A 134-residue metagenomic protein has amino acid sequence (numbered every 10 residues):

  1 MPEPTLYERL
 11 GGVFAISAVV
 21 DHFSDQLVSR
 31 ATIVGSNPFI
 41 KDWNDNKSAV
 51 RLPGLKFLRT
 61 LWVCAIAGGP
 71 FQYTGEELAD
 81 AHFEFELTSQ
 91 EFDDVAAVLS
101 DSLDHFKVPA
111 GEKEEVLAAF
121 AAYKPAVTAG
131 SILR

Functional and structural regions predicted by a protein language model:
M1-R134: Core of compact, soluble alpha-helical bundle domains
